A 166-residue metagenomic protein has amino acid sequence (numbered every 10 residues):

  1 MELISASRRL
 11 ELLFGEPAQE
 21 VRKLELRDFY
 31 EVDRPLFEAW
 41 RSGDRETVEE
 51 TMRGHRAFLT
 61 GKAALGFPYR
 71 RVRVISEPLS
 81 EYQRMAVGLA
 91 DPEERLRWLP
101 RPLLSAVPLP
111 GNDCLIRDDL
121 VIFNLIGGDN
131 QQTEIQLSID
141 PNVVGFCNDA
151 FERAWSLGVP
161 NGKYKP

Functional and structural regions predicted by a protein language model:
M1-P166: PLD/PLD-like phosphodiesterase catalytic module centered on the HKD motif
